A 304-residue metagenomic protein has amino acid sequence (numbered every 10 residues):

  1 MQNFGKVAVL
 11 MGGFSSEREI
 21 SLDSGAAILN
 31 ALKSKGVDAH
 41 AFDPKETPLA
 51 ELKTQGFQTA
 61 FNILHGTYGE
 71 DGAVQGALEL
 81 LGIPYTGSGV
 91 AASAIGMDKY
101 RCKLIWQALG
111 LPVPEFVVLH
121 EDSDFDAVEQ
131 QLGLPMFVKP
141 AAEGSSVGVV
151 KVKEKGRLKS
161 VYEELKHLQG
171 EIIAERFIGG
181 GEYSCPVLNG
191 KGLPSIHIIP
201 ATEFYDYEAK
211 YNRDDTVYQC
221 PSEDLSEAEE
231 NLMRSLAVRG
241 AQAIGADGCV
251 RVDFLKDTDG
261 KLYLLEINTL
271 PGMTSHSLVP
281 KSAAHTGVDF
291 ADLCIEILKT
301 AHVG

Functional and structural regions predicted by a protein language model:
M1-L104, H120-A127, T300-G304: ATP-binding N-terminal substructure of ATP-dependent carboxylate-amine bond-forming enzymes
M1-M11, A39, L49, T54 (+1 more regions): Active-site nucleotide/adenylate-binding loops and adjacent lid/helix of ATP-dependent enzymes
G66, A201, N268-S282: Glycine-rich phosphate/pyrophosphate-binding beta-alpha loops
Q75-E79, Y205-R213, T269: Short, flexible, mixed-charge acidic loops at enzyme active sites
K153-S235, T258-Y263: Phosphate-binding site of ATP-dependent enzymes
R176, P186-V187, A241-M273, A283: Conserved metal-phosphate-binding beta-hairpin within the catalytic cores of diverse ATP-dependent phosphoryl-transfer
A243, K256-T258, E296-G304: Peripheral (often C-terminal) accessory segments that flank ATP-dependent C-N-forming ligase machineries
